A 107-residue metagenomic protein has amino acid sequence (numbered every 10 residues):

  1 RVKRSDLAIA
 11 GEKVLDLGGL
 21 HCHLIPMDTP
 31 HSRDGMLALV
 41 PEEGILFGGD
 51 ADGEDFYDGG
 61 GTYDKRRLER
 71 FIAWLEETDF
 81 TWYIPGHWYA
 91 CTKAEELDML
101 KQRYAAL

Functional and structural regions predicted by a protein language model:
R1-K3: Acidic/polar short surface loop at catalytic or gating sites that assists cofactor/ion binding and chemistry
D6-G11: Short acidic-hydrophobic, aromatic-tinged amphipathic segments that line or gate anion-handling sites
V14, H21-M99: Metallo-beta-lactamase
L100-L107: Charged, glycine-enriched surface loops/patches that mediate electrostatic binding to polyanionic ligands
